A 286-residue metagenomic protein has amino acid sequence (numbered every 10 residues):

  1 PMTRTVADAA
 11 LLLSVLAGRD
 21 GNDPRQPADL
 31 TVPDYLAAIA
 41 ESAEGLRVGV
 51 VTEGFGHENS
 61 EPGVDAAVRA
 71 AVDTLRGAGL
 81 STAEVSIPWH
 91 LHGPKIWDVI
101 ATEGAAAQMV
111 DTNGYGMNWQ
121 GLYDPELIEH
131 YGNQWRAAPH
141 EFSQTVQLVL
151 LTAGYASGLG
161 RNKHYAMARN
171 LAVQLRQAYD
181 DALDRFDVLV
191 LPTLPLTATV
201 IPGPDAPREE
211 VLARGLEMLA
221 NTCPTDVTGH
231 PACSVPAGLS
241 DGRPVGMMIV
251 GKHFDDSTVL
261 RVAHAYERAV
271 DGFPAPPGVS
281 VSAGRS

Functional and structural regions predicted by a protein language model:
P1, V235, R243-K252, V259-L260: Short, well-ordered beta-strand elements
P1-R4, A153-G158, I249-G251: Short, well-ordered beta-strand elements within core beta-sheets of diverse protein domains
L12: Alpha-helical metal-binding/catalytic segments enriched in His/Glu/Asp
V15-C223, V227, F254, H264-S286: Amidase signature
